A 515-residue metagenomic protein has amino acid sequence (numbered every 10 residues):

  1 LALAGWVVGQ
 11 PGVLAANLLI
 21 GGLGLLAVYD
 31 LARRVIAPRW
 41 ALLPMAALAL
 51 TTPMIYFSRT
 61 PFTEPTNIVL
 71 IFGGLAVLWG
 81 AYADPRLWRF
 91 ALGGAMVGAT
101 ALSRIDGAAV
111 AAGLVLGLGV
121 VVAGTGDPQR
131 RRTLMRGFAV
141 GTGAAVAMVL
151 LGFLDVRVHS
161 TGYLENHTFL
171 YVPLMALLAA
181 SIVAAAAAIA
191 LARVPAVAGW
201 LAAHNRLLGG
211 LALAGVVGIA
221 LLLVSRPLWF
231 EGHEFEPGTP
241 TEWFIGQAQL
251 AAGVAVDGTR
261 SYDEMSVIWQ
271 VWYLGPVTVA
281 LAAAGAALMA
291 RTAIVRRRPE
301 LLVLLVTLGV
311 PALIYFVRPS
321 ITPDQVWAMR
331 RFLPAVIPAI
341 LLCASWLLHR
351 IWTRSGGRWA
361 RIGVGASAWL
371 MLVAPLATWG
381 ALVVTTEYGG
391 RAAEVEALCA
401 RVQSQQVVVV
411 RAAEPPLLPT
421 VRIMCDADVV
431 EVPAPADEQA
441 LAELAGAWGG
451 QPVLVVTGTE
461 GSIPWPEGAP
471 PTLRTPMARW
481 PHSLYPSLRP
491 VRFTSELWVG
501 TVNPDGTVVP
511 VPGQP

Functional and structural regions predicted by a protein language model:
G12-A37, G73: Transmembrane-helix motifs of polytopic, lipid-linked glycan transferases
L23-G24, G119-T125, L178-V224, L274-R298: Hydrophobic, aromatic-rich transmembrane alpha-helices and their immediate juxtamembrane boundary segments
V28-L50, V69, Y82-L92, L302 (+2 more regions): Transmembrane-helix signature of polytopic, membrane-embedded enzymes that assemble or transfer cell-envelope glycans
L31, P44-A46, R89-R104, V115 (+1 more regions): Membrane-interface alpha helices of multi-pass inner-membrane proteins
P53-N67, I105-D106: Short acidic/glycine- and proline-prone juxtamembrane loop motifs at membrane-interface regions of multi-pass membrane
F57, E64, M175, W269-G285 (+2 more regions): Hydrophobic/aromatic-rich transmembrane helices and adjacent perimembrane loops
G74-F90, V122-Q129: Membrane-interface transmembrane helices that cradle and orient dolichyl/undecaprenyl
G107, V317-R318, L347, V364-G389: Transmembrane alpha-helical segments
